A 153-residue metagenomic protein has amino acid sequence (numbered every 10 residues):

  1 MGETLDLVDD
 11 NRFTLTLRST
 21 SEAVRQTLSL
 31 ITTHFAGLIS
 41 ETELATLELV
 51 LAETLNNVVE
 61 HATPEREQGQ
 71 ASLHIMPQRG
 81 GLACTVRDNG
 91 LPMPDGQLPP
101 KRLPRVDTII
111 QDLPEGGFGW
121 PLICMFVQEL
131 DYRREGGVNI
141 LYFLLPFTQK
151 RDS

Functional and structural regions predicted by a protein language model:
M1-T14, V59-S153: Conserved beta-strand-loop-beta-strand hairpin that lines the nucleotide-binding pocket of ATP/GTP-utilizing enzymes
V8-T42: Helix-loop-beta hinge of the Bergerat
R25-L28, L47, T54, R66 (+2 more regions): Bulky hydrophobic/aromatic packing residues
L28-A52, N56, D112-L113: Conserved short strand/loop->alpha-helix "switch" segment adjacent to the catalytic nucleotide/phosphoryl-transfer site
